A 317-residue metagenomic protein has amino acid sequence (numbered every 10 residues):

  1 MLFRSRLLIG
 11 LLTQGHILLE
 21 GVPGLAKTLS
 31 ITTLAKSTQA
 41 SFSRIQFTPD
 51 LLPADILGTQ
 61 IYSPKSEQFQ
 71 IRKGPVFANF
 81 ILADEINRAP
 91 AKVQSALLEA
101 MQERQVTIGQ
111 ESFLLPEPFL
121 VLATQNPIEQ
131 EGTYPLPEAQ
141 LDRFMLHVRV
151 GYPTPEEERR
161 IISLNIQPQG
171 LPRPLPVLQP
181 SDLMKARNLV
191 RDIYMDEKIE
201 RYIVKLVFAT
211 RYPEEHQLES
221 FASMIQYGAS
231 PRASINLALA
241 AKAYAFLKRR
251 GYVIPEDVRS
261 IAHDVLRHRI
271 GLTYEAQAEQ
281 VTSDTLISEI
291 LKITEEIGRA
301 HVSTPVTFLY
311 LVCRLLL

Functional and structural regions predicted by a protein language model:
L2, S303-T307, L311-C313: Short, small-residue-biased leader/transition segments that mark boundaries at the very start of proteins
R6-I9, S63-L82: Conserved alpha-helical scaffold flanking the Walker A/P-loop in AAA+ ATPase domains
L11-T48: Walker A/P-loop
A40, P135-G151, Q169-G170: A short helix-turn-beta junction within AAA+ P-loop NTPase domains corresponding to the substrate/partner-engaging
Q70-N79, I108-Q125, L136-P137, L141-M145: AAA+/SF3 P-loop NTPase mechanochemical coupling elements
F77-Q102, P116, E131-Q140, Y152-R160: Conserved AAA+/SF3 P-loop NTPase catalytic/coupling segment centered on the Walker-B
H147-S220, L247-G251, P255, A276-A278 (+1 more regions): Conserved C-terminal "switch" segment of AAA+ ATPases
P213-R299: C-terminal engagement/docking regions of AAA+ P-loop ATPases
